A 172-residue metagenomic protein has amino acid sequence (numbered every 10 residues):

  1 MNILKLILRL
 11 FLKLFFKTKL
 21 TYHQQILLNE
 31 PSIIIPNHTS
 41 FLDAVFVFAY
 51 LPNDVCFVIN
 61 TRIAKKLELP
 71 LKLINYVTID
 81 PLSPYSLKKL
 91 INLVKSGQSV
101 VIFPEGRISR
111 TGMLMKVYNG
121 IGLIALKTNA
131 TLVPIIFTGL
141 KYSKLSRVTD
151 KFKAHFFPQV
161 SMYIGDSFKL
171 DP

Functional and structural regions predicted by a protein language model:
K5-H38, K95: Helix-to-loop junction immediately C-terminal to a conserved catalytic motif
I7-L8, K72-T78, P104-R107: Short, basic, glycine/proline-bearing loop/turn elements
K13-T21, P81-L82, K144-R147: Short gly/ser/thr-rich secondary-structure transition/capping motifs
Y22, M113-P172: A cross-family acyltransferase "interaction/gating" segment
L28-S83: Catalytic core of membrane glycerolipid acyltransferases/transacylases, capturing the structured, soluble-facing
P31-I33, S99-F103, V133: Residue-level preference for the first positions of well-ordered beta-strands
F46-V47, P70, N92, L123-K127: Hydrophobic/aromatic ligand-binding patch that stacks against planar heteroaromatic rings of cofactors or nucleotides
L93-I121, T128: Catalytic-site beta-strand/loop segments enriched in glycine and acidic/polar residues
